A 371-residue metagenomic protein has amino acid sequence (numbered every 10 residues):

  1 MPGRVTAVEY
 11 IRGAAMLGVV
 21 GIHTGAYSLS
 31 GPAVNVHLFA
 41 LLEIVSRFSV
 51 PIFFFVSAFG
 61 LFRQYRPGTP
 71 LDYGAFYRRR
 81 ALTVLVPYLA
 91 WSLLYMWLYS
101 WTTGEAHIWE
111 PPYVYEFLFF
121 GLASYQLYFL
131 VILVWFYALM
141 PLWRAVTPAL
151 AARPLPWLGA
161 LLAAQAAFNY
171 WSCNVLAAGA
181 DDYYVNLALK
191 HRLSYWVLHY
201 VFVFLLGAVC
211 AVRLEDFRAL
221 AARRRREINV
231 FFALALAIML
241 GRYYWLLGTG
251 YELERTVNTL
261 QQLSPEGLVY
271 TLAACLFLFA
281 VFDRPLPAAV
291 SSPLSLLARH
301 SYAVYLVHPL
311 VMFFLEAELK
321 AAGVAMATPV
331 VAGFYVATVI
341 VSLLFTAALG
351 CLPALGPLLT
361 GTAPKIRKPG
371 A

Functional and structural regions predicted by a protein language model:
P2-V5, R66-R78, R144-L155, R213-R226 (+1 more regions): Membrane-interface helix-boundary motifs at transmembrane edges
T6-Y65, V84-S92, A123, S194 (+1 more regions): Functionally critical transmembrane alpha-helices in membrane proteins and complexes, commonly lining
L17-T24, L161-N174, A233-L246, P309-L310: Aromatic-anchored segments of alpha-helical transmembrane domains
A40-V50, L118-I132, C173-V203, M239-A274: Interfacial loop-to-helix transition and helix-capping segments at the boundaries of transmembrane helices
E43-V50, Y65-L98, E110-Y125, F136 (+2 more regions): Transmembrane alpha-helical segments and their boundary/interface "anchor" motifs in multi-pass integral membrane
Y99, T103, P111-V175, K190 (+1 more regions): Hydrophobic alpha-helical segments with transmembrane-like composition
R213, F217-S295: Alpha-helical transmembrane segments and terminal signal-anchor/GPI-anchor hydrophobic tails, characterized by long
F282-S295, V311-A371: C-terminal "closing" transmembrane helix and its immediate cytosolic amphipathic cap in multi-pass membrane proteins
